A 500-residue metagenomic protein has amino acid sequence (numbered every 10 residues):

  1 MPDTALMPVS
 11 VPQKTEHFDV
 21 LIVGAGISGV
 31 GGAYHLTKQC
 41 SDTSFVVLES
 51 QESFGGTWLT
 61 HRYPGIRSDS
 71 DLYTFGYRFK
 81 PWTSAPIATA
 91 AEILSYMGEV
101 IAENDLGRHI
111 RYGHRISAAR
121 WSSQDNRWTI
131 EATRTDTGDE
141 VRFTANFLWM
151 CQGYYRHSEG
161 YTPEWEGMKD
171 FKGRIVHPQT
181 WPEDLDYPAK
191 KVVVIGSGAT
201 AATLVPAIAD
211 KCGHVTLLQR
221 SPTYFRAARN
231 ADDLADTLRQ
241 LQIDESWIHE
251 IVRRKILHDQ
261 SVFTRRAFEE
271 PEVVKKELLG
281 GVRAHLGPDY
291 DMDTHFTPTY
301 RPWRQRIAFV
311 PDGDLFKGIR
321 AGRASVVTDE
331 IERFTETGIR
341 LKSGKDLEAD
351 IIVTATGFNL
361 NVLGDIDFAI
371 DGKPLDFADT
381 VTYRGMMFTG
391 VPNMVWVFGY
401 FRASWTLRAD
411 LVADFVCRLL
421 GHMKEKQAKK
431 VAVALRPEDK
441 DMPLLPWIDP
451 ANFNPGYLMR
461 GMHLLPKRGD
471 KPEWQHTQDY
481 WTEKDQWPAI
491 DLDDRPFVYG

Functional and structural regions predicted by a protein language model:
P2-A25, G31-E52, T57, T89-K191 (+5 more regions): Flavin (primarily FAD) cofactor-binding/catalytic cores of flavoenzymes
G55-E99, P222-R283, D289: Glycine-rich active-site loop/strand segments that organize a redox cofactor
D69-D71, V362, F388, A451: A short, structural micro-pattern
F75-W82, Q260, T299-Y300, N393-F398 (+1 more regions): Short glycine/proline-rich turn/loop motifs
G113, A231, A428-K429: Sparse recognition of residues in long alpha-helices and their boundaries
A202-T203: Short glycine/serine/threonine-rich phosphate/pyrophosphate-binding segments that cradle anionic phosphate groups
Y224-A227, V381-T382, N393-G500: C-terminal, flexible cofactor-proximal segment of oxidoreductases
D259-E269, Y300-R304, L435-K440: Charged, low-complexity surface segments at secondary-structure and domain boundaries
